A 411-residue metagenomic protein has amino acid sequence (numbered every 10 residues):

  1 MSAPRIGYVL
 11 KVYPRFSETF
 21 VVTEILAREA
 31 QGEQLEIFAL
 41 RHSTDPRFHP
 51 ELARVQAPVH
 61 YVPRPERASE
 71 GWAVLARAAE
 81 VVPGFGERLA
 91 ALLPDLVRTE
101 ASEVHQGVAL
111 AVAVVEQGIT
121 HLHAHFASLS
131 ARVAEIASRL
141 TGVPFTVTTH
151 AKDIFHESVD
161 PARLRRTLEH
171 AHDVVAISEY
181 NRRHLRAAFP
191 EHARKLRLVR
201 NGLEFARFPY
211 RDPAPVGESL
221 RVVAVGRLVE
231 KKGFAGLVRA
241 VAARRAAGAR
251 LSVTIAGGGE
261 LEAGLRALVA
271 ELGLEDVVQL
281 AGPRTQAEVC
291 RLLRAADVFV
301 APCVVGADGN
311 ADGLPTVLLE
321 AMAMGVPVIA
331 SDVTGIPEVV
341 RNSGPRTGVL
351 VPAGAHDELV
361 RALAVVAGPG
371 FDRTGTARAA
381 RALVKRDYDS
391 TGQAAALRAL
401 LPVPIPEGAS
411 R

Functional and structural regions predicted by a protein language model:
E157-S158, R186, L203-S219: Acidic anion/phosphate-binding donor-loop and adjacent secondary structure in glycosyltransferase catalytic cores
Y180, G202: Carbohydrate-associated surface elements
D212-V241, T254: Conserved donor-binding/catalytic core segment of Leloir-type glycosyltransferases
A263-A287: Nucleotide-activated donor-binding/catalytic signature segment of Leloir-type glycosyltransferases, i.e., the conserved
V277, V365, D372-D387, Q393-A396: A short, well-ordered alpha-helix in the C-terminal region of glycosyltransferases
R294-G309, V326: Acidic donor-binding loop of glycosyltransferase active sites
L318, A323, P327-A330, V340: Short hydrophobic beta-strand element within catalytic cores of glycosyltransferases and related nucleotide-activated
V339-D357, V365-F371: Conserved acidic donor-binding segment of nucleotide-sugar-dependent glycosyltransferases
